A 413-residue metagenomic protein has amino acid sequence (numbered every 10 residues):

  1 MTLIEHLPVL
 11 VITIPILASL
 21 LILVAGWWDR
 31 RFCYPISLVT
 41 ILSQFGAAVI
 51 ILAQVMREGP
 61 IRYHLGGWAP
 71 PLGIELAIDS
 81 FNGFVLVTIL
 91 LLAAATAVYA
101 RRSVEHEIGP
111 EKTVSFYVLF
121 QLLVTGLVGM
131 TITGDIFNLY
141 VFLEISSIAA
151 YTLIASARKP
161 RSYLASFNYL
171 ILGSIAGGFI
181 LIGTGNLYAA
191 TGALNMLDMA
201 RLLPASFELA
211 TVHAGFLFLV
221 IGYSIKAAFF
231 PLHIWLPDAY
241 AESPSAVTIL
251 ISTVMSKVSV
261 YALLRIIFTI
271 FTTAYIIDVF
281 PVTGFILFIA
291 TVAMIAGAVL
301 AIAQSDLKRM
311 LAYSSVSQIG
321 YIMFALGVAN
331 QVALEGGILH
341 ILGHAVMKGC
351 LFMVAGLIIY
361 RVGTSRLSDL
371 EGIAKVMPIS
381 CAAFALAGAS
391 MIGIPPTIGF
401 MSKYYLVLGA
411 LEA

Functional and structural regions predicted by a protein language model:
M1-V9, L21-V118, L197-R201: Transmembrane helix-loop-helix hairpins at membrane boundaries of multipass inner-membrane proteins
I4, P8, I12, S80-G83 (+6 more regions): Hydrophobic, aromatic-rich alpha-helical transmembrane segments and their membrane-interface anchor motifs
E5, V11-I12, R31, A227 (+2 more regions): Hydrophobic alpha-helical transmembrane segments of integral membrane proteins, especially lipid-exposed positions
P8-A18, C33-A47, N82-I89, F116-L123 (+4 more regions): Hydrophobic alpha-helical transmembrane segments of polytopic
A18-L21, F230: Transmembrane alpha-helical segments of integral membrane proteins
A95-E105, V124-F137, A150-A413: Hydrophobic transmembrane alpha-helices and their helix-loop junctions in integral membrane proteins
E144: Short phosphate-coordinating micro-motif centered on Lys-Gly-acidic
